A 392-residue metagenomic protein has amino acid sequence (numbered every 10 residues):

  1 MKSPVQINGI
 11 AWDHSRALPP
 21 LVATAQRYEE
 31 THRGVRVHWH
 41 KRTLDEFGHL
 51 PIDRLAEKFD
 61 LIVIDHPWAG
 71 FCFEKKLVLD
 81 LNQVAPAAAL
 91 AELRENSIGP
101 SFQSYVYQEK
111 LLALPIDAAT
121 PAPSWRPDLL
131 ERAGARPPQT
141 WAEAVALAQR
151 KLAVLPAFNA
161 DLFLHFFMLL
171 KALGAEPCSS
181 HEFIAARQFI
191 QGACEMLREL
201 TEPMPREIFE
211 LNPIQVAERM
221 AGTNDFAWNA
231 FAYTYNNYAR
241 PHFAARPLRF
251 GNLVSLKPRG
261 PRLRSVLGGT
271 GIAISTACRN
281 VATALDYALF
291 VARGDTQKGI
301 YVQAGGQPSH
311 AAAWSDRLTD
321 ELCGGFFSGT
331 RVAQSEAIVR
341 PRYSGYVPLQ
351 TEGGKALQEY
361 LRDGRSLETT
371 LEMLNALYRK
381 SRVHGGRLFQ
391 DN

Functional and structural regions predicted by a protein language model:
K2-A69, L367-E368: Early extracytoplasmic/lumenal segment of secretory-pathway proteins
A69-A122: Hinge/lid segment of periplasmic solute-binding proteins
L112-L114, A142-I184, F189, F226-A227: Extracytoplasmic/periplasmic solute-binding protein
S180-N212: Glycine-centered hinge/linker elements that transmit conformational signals in sensory and ligand-binding systems
L200-R279: Extracytoplasmic/periplasmic substrate-binding proteins
A288-H310: Periplasmic-binding protein-like
V302-E352, E359: Long, aromatic- and glycine/proline-rich binding clefts that accommodate carbohydrate-like moieties
S335-N392: Conserved C-terminal helix/tail region of periplasmic/extracytoplasmic solute-binding proteins
